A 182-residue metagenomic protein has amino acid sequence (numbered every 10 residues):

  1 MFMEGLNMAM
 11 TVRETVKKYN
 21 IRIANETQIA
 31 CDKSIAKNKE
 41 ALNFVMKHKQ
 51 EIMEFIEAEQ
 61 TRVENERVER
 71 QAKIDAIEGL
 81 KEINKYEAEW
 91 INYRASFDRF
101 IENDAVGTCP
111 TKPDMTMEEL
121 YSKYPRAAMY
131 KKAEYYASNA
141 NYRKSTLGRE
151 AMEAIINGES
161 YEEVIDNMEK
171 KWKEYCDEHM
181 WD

Functional and structural regions predicted by a protein language model:
E4, M10-R13, K17-Y19, T27-Q28 (+3 more regions): Phosphate/adenylate-binding glycine loop and adjacent helical scaffold
C31-K33: Short beta-strand-to-loop capping motifs
